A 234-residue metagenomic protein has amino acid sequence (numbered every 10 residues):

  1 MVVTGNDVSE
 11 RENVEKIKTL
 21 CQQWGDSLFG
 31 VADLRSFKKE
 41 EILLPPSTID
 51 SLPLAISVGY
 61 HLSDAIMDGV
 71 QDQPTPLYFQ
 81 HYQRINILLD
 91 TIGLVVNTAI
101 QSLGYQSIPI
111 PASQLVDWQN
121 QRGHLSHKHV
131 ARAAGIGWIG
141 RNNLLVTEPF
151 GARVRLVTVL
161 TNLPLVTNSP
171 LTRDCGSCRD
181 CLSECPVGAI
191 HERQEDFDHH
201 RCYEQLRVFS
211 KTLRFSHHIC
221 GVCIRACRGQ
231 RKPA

Functional and structural regions predicted by a protein language model:
M1-Y82: Non-catalytic, usually N-terminal nucleic-acid engagement modules in DNA/RNA processing proteins
Y78, R84-A234: Catalytic cores of enzyme domains
